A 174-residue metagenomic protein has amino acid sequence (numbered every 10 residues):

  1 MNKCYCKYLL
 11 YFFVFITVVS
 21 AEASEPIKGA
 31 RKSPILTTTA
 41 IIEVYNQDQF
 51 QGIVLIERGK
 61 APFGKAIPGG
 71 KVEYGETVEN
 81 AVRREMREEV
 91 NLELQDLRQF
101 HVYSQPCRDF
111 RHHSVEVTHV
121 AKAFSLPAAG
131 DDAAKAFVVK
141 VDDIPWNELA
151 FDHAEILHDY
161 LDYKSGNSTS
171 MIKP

Functional and structural regions predicted by a protein language model:
M1-L9: Bacterial N-terminal signal peptides that target proteins for export
L9-V18: Bacterial N-terminal signal peptides
E25-I53, P68-K71, V120: Conserved N-terminal beta-strand and adjoining loop/helix that marks the start of the Nudix/MutT-like hydrolase domain
I35, S104-P127, Y160: Active-site-adjacent beta-strand/loop module that shapes the phosphate/pyrophosphate-binding cleft
Q49-E89: Conserved Nudix-box catalytic region and its N-terminal flanking loop in Nudix hydrolases and closely related
L92-V102: A short coil-to-beta-strand element that immediately follows conserved catalytic motifs
V120, A128-D162: NUDIX/MutT-family hydrolases
I156-P174: Charged phosphate-binding loop/patch that engages nucleotide di/tri-phosphates or the phosphate backbone of nucleic
